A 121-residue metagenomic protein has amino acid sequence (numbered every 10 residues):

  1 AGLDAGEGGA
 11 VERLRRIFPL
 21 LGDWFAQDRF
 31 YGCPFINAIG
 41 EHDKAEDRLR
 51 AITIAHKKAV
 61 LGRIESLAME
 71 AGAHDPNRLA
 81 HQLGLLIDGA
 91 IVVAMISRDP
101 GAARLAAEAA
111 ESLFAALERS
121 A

Functional and structural regions predicted by a protein language model:
G2-R29, E70, P76, A80-L83: Hydrophobic alpha-helical connector segments
E7-V11, R29-F30, D47, K58 (+2 more regions): Alpha-helix boundary/capping and short turn/kink residues
R13, Q27-D47: Amphipathic alpha-helical segments used for helix-helix packing
R15, K58-L61, E65, A107 (+1 more regions): An amphipathic alpha-helix signature
F18-L21, F35-I39, L83, I87-A90: Short alpha-helical scaffolding segments that buttress acidic/His motifs in well-ordered protein cores
L49-A55, M69-A121: Hydrophobic/aromatic-rich alpha-helical bundle segments in the mid-to-C-terminal region
